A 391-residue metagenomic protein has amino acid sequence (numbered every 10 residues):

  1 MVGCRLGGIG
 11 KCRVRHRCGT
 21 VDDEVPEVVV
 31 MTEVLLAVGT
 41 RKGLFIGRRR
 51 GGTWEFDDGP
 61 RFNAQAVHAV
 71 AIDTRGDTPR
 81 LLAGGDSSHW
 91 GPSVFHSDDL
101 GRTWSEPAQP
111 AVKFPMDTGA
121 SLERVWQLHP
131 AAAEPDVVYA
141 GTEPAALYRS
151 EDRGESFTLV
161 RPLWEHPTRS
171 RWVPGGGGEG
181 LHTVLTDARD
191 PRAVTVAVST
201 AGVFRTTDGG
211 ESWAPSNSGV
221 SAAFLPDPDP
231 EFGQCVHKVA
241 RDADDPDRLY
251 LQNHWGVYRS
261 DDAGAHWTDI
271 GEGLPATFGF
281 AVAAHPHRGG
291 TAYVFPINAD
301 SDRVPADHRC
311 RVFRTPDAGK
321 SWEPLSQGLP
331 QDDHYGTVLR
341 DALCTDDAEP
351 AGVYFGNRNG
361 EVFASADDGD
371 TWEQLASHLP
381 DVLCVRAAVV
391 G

Functional and structural regions predicted by a protein language model:
C4-G7, C12, H16-G391: Extracellular glycan-interacting surfaces
